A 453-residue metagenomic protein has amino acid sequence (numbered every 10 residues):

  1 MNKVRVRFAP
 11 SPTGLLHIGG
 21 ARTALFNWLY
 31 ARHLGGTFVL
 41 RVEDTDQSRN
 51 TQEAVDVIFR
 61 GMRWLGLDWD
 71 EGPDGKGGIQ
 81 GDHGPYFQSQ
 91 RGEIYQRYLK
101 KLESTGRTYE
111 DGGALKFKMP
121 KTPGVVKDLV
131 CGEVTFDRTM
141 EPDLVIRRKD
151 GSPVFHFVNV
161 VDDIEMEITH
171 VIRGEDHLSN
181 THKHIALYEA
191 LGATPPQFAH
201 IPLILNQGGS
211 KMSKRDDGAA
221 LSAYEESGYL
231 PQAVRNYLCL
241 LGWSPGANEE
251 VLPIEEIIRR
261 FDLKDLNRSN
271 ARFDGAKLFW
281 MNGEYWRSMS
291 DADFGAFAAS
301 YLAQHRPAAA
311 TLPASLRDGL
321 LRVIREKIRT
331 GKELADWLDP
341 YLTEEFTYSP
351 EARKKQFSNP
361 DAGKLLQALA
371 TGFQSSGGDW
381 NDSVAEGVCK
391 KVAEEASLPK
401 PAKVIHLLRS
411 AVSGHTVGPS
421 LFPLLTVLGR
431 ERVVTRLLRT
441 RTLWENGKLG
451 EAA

Functional and structural regions predicted by a protein language model:
M1-A114, T139, S152, N180-A193 (+1 more regions): N-terminal Rossmann-like or analogous alpha/beta NTP/dinucleotide-binding catalytic cores that position adenine
R7-P12, L40-D44, M166-H170, K390-K391 (+1 more regions): Glycine- and acidic
I18, Y224-Q232, R268-D274, T311-L320 (+2 more regions): Structural motif
N27, I58, L102, F117 (+7 more regions): Residue-level signal for inorganic ion chemistry
P85-S89, R148-K149, M166-H177, L205-Y237 (+4 more regions): Conserved phosphate-binding loops in nucleotide/dinucleotide-binding enzymes
Q88, K101-K214, A220, Y224 (+1 more regions): Active-site cores that bind ATP or allylic diphosphates and position pyrophosphate for catalysis
D291-A396: Small-residue-rich helix-loop
W380-W444, K448-E451: Charged substrate- and nucleic-acid-binding regions of tRNA-handling and nucleotidyl-transfer enzymes, centered on
